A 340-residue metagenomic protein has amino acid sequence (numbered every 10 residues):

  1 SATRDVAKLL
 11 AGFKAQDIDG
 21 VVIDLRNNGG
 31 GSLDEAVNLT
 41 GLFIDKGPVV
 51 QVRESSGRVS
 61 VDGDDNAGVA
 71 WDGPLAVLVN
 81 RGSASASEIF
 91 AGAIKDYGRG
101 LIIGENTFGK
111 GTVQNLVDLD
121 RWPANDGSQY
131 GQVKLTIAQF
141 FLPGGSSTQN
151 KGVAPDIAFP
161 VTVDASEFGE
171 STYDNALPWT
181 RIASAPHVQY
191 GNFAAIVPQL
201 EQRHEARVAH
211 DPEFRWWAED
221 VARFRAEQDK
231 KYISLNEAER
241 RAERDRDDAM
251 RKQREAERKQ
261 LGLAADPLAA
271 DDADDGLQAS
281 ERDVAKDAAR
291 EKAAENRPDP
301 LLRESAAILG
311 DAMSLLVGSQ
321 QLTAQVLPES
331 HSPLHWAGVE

Functional and structural regions predicted by a protein language model:
S1-P123, A294: Cleft-lining beta-strand/loop regions that shape enzyme active-site pockets
R53, G68, D72, P123 (+5 more regions): A generic structural signal for ordered alpha-helices
S60-V69, D118-R121, I137, V161 (+3 more regions): Intrinsically disordered, low-complexity segments used for protein-protein interactions
A70-G82, S128-G145, P186-R203: A broadly tuned preference for mixed-charge, low-complexity surface segments
G98, I103-F168: Polar, glycine-rich mid-to-C-terminal structural blocks that act as macromolecule-binding/assembly scaffolds
P143-E329, P333: Conserved functional hotspot residues or short segments at active or partner-binding sites across diverse domains
A337-E340: Short, solvent-exposed mixed-charge patches
